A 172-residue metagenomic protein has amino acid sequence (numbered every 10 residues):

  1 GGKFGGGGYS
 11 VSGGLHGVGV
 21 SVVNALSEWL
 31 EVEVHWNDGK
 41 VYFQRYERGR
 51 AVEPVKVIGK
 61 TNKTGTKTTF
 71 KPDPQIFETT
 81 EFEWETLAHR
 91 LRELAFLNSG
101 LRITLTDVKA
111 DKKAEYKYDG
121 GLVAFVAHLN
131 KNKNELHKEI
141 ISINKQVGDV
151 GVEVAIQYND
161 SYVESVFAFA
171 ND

Functional and structural regions predicted by a protein language model:
G2-H128: GHKL-type ATPase core
L105-D172: GHKL/Bergerat-fold ATPase module in large chromosome/replication-associated machines
